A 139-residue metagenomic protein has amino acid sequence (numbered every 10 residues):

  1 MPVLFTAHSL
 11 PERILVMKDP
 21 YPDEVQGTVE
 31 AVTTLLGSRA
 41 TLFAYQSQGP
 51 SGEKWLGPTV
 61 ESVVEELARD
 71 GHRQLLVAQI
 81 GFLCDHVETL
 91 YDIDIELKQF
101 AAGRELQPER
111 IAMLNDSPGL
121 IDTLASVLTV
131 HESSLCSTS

Functional and structural regions predicted by a protein language model:
M1-S139: Active-site-proximal alpha-helix that buttresses catalytic centers in soluble enzyme cores
